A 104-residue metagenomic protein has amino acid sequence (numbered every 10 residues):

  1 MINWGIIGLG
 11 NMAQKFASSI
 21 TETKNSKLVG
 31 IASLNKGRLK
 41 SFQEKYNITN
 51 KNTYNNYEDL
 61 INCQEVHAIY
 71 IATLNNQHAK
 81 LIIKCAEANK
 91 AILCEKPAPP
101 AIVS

Functional and structural regions predicted by a protein language model:
M1-Y46: N-terminal Rossmann-like dinucleotide-binding module
G30, H67-A68: Short, Asp-centered acidic motifs that coordinate Mg2+ and/or phosphate in catalytic or ligand-binding sites
N50-Y57: Conserved SAM-binding strand-loop segment of SAM-dependent methyltransferases
Y57-E65: Short amphipathic alpha-helix with an adjacent loop that forms part of the alpha/beta core around
A68, L74, A79-S104: Beta-strand-loop-alpha-helix segment that lines the small-molecule cofactor/substrate pocket of alpha/beta enzymes
